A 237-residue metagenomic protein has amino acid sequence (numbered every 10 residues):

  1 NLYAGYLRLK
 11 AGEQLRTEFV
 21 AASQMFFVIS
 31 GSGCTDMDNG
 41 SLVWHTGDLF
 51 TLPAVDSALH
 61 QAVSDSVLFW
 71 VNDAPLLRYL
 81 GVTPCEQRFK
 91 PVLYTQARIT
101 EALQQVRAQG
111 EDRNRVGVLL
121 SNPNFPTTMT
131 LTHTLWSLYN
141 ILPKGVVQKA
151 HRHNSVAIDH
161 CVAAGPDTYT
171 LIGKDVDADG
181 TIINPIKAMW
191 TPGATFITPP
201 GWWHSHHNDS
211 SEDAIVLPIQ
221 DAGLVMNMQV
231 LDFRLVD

Functional and structural regions predicted by a protein language model:
N1, G81-Y139: A short, N-terminal "cap"/entry segment at the start of jelly-roll beta-barrel domains of the cupin/DSBH fold
Y3-V20, F125, W136-A157: Conserved short histidine dyad/triad with adjacent acidic residue
K10, L42-S64, V71-A74, K187-S210 (+1 more regions): Conserved metal-binding segment of the jelly-roll/cupin
K10, Q14-D48, C161-P192, V230: A short beta-strand-loop-beta hairpin characteristic of the jelly-roll/cupin
F19-A21, A62-S64, H151-N154, D209-S211: Short glycine/proline-enriched turns and hinge-like loops at secondary-structure junctions
S57, P126-T127, G145-K149, W203-H206: Generic recognition of flexible, low-complexity loop/linker segments
V63-Q109, H207-D237: Double-stranded beta-helix
V156-D237: C-terminal functional regions that serve as terminal interaction/effector modules
